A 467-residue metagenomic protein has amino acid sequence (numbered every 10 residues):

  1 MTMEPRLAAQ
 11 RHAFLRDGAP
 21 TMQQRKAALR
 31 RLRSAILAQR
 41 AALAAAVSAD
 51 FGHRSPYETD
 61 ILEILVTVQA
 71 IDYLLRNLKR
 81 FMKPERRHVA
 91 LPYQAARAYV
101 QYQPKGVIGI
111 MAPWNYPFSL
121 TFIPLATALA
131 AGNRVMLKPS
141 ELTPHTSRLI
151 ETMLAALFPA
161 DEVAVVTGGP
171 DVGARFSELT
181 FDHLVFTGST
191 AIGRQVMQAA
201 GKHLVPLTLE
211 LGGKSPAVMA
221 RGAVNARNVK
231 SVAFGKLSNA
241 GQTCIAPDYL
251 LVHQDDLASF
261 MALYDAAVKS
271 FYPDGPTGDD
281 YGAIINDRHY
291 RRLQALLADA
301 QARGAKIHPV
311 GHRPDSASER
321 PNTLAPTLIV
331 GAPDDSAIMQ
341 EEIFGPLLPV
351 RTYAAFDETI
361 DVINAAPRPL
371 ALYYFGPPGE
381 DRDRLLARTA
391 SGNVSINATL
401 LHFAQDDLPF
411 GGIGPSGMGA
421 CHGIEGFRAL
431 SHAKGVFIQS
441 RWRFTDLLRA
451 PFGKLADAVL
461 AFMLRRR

Functional and structural regions predicted by a protein language model:
M1-Y99: N-terminal Rossmann-like NAD(P)+-binding subdomain of aldehyde/semialdehyde dehydrogenases
H12-G18, I110, V218-M219, Y249-V252 (+4 more regions): Short, well-ordered beta-strand elements within core beta-sheets of diverse protein domains
G18, R33-I36, R40, F51 (+14 more regions): Structural signal for hydrophobic packing residues in well-ordered secondary-structure cores of soluble enzyme domains
T21, S316, R320-R467: Conserved C-terminal structural/oligomerization subdomain of aldehyde/semialdehyde dehydrogenase
R25, I71, G132, V163 (+7 more regions): Residue-level signal for inorganic ion chemistry
M82, T167, G188, P309-G311: Short loop/edge segments at beta-strand edges and connector loops that shape dinucleotide/nucleotide cofactor-binding
A90-R227, Y353: Rossmann-like NAD(P) dinucleotide-binding subdomain of oxidoreductase/dehydrogenase enzymes
F158, A191-P333, I396, L464-R466: ALDH superfamily catalytic-core signature
